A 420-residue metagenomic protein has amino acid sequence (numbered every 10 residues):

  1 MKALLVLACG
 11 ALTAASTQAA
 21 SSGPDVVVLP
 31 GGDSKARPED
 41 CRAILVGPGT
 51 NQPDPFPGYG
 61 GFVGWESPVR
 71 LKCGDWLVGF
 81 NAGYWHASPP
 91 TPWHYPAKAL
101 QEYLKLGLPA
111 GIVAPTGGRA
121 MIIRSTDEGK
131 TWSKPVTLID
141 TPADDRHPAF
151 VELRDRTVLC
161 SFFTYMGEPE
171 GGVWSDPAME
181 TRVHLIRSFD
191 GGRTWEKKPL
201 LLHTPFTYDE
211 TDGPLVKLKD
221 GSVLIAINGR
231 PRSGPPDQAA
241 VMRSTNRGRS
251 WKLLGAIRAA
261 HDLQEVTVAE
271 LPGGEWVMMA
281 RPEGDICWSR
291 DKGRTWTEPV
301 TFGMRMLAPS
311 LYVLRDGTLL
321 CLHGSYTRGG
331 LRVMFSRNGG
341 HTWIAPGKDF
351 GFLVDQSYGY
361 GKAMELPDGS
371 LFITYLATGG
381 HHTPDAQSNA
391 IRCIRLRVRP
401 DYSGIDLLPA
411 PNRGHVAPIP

Functional and structural regions predicted by a protein language model:
M1-L5: Bacterial N-terminal signal peptides that target proteins for export
V6-A15: Bacterial N-terminal signal peptides
A14-S22: Boundary at the C-terminal end of the N-terminal hydrophobic targeting segment
S21-P420: Asp-box/BNR beta-propeller blade signature and adjacent active/binding-site loops in extracellular glycan-interacting
